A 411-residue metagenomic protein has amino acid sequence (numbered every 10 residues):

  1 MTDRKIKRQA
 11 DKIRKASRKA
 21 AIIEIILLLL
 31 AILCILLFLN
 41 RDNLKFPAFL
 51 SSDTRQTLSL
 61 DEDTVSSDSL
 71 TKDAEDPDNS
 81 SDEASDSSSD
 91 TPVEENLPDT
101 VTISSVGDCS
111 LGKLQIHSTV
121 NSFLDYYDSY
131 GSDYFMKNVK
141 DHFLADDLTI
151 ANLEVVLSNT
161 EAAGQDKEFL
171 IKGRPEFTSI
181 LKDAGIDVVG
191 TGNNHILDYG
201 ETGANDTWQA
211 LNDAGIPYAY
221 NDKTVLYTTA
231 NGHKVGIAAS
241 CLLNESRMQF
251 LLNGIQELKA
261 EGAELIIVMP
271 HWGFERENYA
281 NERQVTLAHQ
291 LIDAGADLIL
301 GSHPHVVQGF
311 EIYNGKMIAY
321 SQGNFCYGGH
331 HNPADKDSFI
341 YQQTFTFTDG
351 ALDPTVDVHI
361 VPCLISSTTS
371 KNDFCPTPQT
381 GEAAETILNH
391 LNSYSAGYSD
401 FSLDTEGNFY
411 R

Functional and structural regions predicted by a protein language model:
T2-A10, A21-D82, D86-R411: Acidic, metal/ion-coordinating pockets
K12-K15: Extracellular "spike/adhesin" assembly and maturation modules and analogous cytosolic coiled-coil scaffolds
R18: Short, Lys/Arg-enriched phosphate-binding patches
